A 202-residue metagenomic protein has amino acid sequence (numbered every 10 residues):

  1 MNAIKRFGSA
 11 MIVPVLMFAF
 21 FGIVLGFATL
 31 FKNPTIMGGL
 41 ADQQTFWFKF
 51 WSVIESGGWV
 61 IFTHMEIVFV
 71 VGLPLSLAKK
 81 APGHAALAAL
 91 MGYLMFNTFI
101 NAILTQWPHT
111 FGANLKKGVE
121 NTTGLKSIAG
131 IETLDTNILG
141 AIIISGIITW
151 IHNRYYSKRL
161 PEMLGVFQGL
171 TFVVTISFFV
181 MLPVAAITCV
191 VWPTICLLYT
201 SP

Functional and structural regions predicted by a protein language model:
I4-Q168: Early transmembrane hairpin of solute transport permeases
L25, F178-F179: Short amphipathic alpha-helical leader/targeting segments
H152, P183-T194: Hydrophobic alpha-helical membrane-associated segments
N153, T175-F178: Alpha-helical transmembrane segments and immediately membrane-proximal extracytoplasmic
F172: Duplex nucleic acid-engaging cores and interfaces of nucleic-acid transaction enzymes
Y199-P202: Conserved small/polar residues in nucleotide/adenosyl-binding loops
